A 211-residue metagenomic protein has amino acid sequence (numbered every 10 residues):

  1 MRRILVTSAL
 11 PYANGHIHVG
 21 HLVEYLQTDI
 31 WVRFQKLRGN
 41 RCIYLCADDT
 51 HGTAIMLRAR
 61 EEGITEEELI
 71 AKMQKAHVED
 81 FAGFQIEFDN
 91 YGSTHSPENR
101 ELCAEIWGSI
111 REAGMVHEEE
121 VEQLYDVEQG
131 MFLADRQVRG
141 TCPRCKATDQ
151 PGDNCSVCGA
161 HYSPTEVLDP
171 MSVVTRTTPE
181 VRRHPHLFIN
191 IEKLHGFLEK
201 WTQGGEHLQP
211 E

Functional and structural regions predicted by a protein language model:
M1-W201, G205-H207: N-terminal, positively charged nucleic-acid-binding surface of large information/translation enzymes
